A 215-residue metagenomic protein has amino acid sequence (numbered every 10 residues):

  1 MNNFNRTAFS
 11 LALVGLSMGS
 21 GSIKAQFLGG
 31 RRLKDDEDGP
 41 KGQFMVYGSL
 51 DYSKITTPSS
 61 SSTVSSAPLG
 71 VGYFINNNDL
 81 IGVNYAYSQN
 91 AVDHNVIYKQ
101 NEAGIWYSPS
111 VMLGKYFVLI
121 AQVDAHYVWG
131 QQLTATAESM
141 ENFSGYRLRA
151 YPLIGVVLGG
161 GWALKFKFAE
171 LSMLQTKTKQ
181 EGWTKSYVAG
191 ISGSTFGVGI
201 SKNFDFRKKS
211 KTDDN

Functional and structural regions predicted by a protein language model:
M1-G30: Bacterial Sec-dependent N-terminal signal peptides
I23-N84, T195-K211, N215: Short glycine/proline- and aromatic-enriched beta-strand/turn motifs that initiate or cap beta-hairpins
F27-R32, V96-Y107, L133, A169-K185 (+1 more regions): A short, hydrophobic/aromatic-rich structural module that often spans a beta strand with its adjoining loop
P40, S61-T63, I97-K99, N142-Y146 (+1 more regions): A generic structural micro-feature
L50-K54, Y85-Q89, Y127, A169-S172: Generic short beta-strand segments
I55-S59, V92-V96, G130-T136, Q175-Q180 (+1 more regions): Outer-membrane beta-barrel proteins
A67-L148, V156-W162, S201-F204: Gram-negative (and chloroplast) outer-membrane scaffold detector with strong preference for beta-barrel transmembrane
A150-N215: Predominantly the C-terminal beta-signal and adjacent terminal strand-loop region of outer-membrane beta-barrel
